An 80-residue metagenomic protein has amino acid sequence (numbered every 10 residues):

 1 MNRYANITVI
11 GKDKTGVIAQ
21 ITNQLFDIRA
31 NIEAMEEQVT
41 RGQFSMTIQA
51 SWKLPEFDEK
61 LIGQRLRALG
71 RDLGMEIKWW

Functional and structural regions predicted by a protein language model:
M1-W80: A conserved regulatory-domain signal marking ACT and ACT-like small-molecule sensing domains and adjacent regulatory
